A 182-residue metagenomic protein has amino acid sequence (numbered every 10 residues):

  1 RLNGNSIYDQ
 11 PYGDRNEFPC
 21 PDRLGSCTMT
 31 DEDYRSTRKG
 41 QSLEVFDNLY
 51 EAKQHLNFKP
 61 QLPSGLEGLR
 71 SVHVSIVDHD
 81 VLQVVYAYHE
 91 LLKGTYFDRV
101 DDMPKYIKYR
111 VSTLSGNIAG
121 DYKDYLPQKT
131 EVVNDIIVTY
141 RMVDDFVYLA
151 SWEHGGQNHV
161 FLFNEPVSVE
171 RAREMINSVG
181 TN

Functional and structural regions predicted by a protein language model:
L2-G155: Short, solvent-exposed recognition patches
G155-N182: Surface-exposed amphipathic alpha-helical segments
